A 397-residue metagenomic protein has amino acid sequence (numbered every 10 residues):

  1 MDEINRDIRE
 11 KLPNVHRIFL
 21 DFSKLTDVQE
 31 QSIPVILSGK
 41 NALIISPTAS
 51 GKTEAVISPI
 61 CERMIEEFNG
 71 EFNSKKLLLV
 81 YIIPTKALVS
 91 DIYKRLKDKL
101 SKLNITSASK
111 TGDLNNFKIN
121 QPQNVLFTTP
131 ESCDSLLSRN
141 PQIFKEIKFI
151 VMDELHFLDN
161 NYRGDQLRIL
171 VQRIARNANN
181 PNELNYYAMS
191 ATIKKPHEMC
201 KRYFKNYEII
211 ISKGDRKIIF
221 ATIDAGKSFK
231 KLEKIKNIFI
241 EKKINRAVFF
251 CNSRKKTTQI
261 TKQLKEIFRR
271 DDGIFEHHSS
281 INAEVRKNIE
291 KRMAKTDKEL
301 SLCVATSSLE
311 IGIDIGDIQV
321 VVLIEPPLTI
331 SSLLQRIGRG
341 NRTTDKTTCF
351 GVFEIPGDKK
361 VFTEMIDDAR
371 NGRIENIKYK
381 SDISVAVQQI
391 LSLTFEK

Functional and structural regions predicted by a protein language model:
D2-I45: Conserved pre-motif I regulatory segment
T53-E54, K76-D98, D134-S135, A191-P196 (+1 more regions): Conserved Walker A/P-loop ATP-binding site and its immediately adjacent core in helicase/helicase-like ATPase domains
E62-I92, N177-E183: Conserved SF1/SF2 helicase motif Ia
L78-I92, Y187-A188, I238-E266, E276: Conserved strand-helix element at the start of the C-terminal RecA-like helicase core
N115-K118, F275, S279-T306: Conserved helicase ATPase core of P-loop NTP-dependent helicases/translocases
L126, P130-D134, N140-P181: SF2 helicase catalytic motif II
Q172, L184-T257, I355-D358, Y379-S381 (+1 more regions): Conserved interdomain linker/interface between the two RecA-like ATPase lobes of SF2 helicase motors
D297-E299, T329-Y379: Conserved segment of the helicase C-terminal RecA-like domain
